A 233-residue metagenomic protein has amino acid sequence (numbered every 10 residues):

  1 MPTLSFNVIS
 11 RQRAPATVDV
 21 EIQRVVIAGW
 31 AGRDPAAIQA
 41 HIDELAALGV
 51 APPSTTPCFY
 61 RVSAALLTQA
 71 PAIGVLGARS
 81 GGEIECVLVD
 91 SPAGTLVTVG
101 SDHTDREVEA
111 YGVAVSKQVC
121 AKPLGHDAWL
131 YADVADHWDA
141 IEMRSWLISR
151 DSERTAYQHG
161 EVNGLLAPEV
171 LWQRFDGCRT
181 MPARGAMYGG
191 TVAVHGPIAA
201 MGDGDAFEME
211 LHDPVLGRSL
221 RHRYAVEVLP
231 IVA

Functional and structural regions predicted by a protein language model:
M1-A186, V194-A233: Catalytic-core "active-site belt" of small-molecule-metabolizing enzymes, emphasizing His/Asp/Glu-rich regions
G190: Switch II (G3) loop of P-loop NTPases
